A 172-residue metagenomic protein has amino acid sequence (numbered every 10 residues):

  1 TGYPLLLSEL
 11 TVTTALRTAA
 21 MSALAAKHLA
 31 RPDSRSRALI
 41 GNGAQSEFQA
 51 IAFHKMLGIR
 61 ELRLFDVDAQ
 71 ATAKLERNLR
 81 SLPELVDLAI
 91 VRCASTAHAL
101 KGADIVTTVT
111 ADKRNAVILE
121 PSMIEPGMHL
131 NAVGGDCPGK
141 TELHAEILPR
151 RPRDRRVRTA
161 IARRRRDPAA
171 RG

Functional and structural regions predicted by a protein language model:
T1-S34: Phosphate/diphosphate ligand-binding glycine-rich loop within oxidoreductases
L29-S36, G58, E125-P126: Short helix-loop-beta connector
G41-G43: Glycine-rich Rossmann-fold phosphate-binding loop(s) that bind the pyrophosphate of adenine dinucleotide cofactors
M56-P83: NAD(P)-binding Rossmann-fold cofactor-contacting core
L88-H98, D154: Short acidic-hydrophobic, aromatic-tinged amphipathic segments that line or gate anion-handling sites
A97, G102, K113-H129: Rossmann-fold NAD(P) dinucleotide-binding segment
T110-D112, G134-G135: Short glycine-/small-residue-rich Rossmann-like dinucleotide-binding loops
M123-G172: Rossmann-fold NAD(P)-binding glycine/threonine-rich loop
